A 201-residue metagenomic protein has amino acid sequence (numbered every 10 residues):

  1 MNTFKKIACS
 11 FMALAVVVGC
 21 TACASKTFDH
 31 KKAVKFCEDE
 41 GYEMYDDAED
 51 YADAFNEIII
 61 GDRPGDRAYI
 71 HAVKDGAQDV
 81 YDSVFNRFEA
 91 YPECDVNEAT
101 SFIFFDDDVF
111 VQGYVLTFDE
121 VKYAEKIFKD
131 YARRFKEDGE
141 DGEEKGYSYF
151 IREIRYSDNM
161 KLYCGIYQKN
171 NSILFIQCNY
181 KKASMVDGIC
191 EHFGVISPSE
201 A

Functional and structural regions predicted by a protein language model:
M1-F11: Bacterial N-terminal signal peptides that target proteins for export
G19-A22: C-terminal motif of bacterial Sec signal peptides marking the signal peptidase cleavage site
A24-K26: Bacterial signal peptide processing site
E38-I60, D79, F135-K145, G194-E200: Short secondary-structure junctions
M44-V111, Y123-I127, R152-R155: Short, compositionally biased low-complexity segments enriched in polar/charged residues
V121-N170, M185-A201: Short Gly/Thr-rich strand-loop-strand
Y167, N171-N179: Short, well-ordered beta-strand elements
I176-G188: A short acidic/glycine-rich loop-to-helix N-cap element
